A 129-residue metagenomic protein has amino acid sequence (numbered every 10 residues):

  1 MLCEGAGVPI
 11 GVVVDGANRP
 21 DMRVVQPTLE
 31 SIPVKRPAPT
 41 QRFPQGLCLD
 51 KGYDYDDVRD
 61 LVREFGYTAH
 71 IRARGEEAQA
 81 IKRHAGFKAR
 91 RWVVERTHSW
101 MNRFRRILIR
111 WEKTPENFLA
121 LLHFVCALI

Functional and structural regions predicted by a protein language model:
L2, A17, D54: Short, contiguous, pocket-lining structural segments that sit at or immediately flank catalytic/ligand-binding sites
L2, L29, L47, L119-L122: Generic leucine side-chain signal with a strong bias for well-ordered alpha-helical environments
P9, D21, D54: Short phosphate-engaging motifs
V13-A38: Active-site beta-loop-alpha junctions of metal-dependent nucleic acid enzymes, especially the RNase H-like/DDE
V14, A89, V125: Acidic, contiguous segments within the catalytic cores of piggyBac-derived transposases
R36-P115: Helix-centered, glycine/charged polyanion-binding patches within enzymatic domains that contact phosphate-containing
N117-I129: Charged alpha-helix within mobile-element recombinases
